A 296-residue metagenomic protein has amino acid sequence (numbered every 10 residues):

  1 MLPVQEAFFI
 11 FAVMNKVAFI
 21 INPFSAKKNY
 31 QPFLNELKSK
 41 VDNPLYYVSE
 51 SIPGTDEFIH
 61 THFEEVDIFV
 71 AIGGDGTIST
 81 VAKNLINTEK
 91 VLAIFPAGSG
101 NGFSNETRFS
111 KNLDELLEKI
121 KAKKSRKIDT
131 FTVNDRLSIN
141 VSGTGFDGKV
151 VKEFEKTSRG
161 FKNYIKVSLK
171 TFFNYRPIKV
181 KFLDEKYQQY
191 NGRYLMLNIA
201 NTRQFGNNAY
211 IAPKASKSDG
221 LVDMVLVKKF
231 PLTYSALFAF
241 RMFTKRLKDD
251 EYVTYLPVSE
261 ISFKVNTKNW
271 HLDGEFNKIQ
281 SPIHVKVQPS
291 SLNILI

Functional and structural regions predicted by a protein language model:
P3-F69, S79, K83, N87 (+1 more regions): ATP/NTP phosphate-donor binding region
A18-I20, Y47, F63, E89-L195: Catalytic core of DAGKc-family lipid kinases
A71-D75: N-terminal glycine-rich "phosphate-gripper" loop used for MgATP/nucleotide binding and carboxylate activation
G143, D147, N198-A212: Glycine-rich phosphate/pyrophosphate-binding beta-alpha loops
D147-V150, N191-G192, F205-N208, T233-S235: Short acidic/glycine-rich loop or secondary-structure boundary segments that cap or lie
S158-N163, P213-T233: Gly/Ser/Thr-rich active-site loops/lids in small-molecule metabolic enzymes that frequently grip phosphoryl groups
R176-I178, R193-L195, S218-D223, P257-S259: A generic structural signal for short beta-strands and their flanking turns/coil linkers
N191, S216, L226-I296: ATP/nucleoside-binding phosphotransfer catalytic cores, i.e., glycine-rich phosphate-binding loops
